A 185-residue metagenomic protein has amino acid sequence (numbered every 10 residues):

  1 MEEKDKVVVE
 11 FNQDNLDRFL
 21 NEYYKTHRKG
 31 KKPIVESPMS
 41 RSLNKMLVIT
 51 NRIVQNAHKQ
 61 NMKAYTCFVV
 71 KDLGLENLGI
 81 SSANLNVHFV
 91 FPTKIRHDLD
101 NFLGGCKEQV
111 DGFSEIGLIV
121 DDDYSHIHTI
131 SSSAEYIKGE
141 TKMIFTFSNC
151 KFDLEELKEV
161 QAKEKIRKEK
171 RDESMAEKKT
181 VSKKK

Functional and structural regions predicted by a protein language model:
M1-K185: Catalytic phosphate/metal-binding cores of nucleic-acid and nucleotide-processing enzymes, i.e., regions that mediate
